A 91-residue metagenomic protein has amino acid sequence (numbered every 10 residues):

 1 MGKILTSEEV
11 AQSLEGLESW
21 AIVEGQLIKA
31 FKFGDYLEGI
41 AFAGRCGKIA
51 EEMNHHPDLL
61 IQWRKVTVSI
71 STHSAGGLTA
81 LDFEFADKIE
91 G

Functional and structural regions predicted by a protein language model:
M1-G34: N-terminal first-folded block
G16, I49, K88: Solvent-exposed, charged/polar functional surfaces in cytosolic regulatory/catalytic domains
S19-I22, R45-P57: Short arginine-rich
D35-Y36, A75: Helix N-cap motif at beta-to-alpha junctions
G44-R45, D87: Solvent-exposed alpha-helix faces
H56-K65: Amphipathic, hydrophobic secondary-structure cores in small proteins
K65-G91: C-terminal structural segments of small proteins and small subunits
